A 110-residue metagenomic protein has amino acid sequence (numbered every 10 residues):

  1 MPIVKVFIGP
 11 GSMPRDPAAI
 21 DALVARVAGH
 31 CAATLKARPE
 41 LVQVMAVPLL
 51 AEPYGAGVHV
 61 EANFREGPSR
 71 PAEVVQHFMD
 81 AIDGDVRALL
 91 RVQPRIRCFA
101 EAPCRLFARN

Functional and structural regions predicted by a protein language model:
M1-N110: A domain-level signal for the structural core that forms small-molecule/cofactor-binding pockets and catalytic centers
